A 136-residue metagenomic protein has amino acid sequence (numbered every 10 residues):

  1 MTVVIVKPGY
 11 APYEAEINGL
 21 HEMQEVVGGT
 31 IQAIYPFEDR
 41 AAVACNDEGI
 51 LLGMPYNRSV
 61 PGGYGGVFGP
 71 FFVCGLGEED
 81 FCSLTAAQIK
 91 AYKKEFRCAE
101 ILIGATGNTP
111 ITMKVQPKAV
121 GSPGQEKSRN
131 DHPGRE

Functional and structural regions predicted by a protein language model:
M1-A11, R135-E136: Short, extreme N-terminal segment that most often corresponds to the first beta-strand
I31-A33, C45: Short, surface-exposed polybasic-aromatic patches that bind anionic ligands, especially phosphate groups
Y35-E38: Catalytic phosphate/metal-binding cores of nucleic-acid and nucleotide-processing enzymes, i.e., regions that mediate
V43-I50: Short helix/strand-capping turn motifs
G63-A86: Helix-rich interaction surfaces within compact, conserved domain-sized segments that mediate assembly or partner
C82-P123: Extended coiled-coil/helical scaffolds and adjacent low-complexity linkers that mediate multimerization and adaptor
A119-E136: Non-Sec secretion/translocation targeting segments of pathogen effectors
